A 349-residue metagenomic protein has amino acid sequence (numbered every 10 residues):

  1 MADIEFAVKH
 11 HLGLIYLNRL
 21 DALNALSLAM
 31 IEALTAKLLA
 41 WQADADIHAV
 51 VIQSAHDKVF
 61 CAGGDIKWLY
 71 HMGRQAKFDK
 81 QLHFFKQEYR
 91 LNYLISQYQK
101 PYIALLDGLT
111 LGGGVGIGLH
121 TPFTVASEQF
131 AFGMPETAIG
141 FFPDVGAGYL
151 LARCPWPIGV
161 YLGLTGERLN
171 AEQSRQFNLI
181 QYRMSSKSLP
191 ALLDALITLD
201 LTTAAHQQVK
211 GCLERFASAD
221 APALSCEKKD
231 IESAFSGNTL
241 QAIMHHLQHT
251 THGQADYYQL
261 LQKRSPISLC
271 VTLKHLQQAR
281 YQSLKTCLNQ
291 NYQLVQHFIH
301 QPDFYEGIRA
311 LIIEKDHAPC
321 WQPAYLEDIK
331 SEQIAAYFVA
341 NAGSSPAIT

Functional and structural regions predicted by a protein language model:
M1-Q53, Y93-L94, T349: Conserved CoA-thioester-binding segment of acyl-CoA-metabolizing enzymes
I52, D65, I117-G118, S174 (+2 more regions): Hydrophobic/aromatic residues within transmembrane alpha-helices of multi-pass small-molecule transporters
S54-Q87: Glycine- (often His-adjacent) and acidic-residue-rich active-site loop that binds/positions the CoA thioester
D79, V125-Q129, G133-C154, A195-L196: Short, flexible helix-coil linker/hinge segments at the edges of structured domains or between repeats
I95-I139, L162, G166, A171 (+1 more regions): Glycine-rich beta-to-alpha active-site loop
G146-Y149, R153-A205: Contiguous mid-protein beta-loop-alpha structural module that forms a pocket-lining wall or clamp of enzyme active
L179, S185-L260: Amphipathic alpha-helical blocks and their helix-capping loop/short-beta junctions
H246-D256, L261-T349: Long, low-complexity C-terminal extensions of enzymes
